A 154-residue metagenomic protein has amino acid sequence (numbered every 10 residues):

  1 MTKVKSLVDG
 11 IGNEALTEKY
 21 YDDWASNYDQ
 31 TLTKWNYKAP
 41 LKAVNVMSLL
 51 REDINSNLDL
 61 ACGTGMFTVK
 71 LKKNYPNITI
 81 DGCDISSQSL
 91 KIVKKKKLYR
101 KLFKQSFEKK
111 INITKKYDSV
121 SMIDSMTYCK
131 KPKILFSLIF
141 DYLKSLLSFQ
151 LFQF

Functional and structural regions predicted by a protein language model:
M1-S26: N-terminal, positively charged/glycine-rich alpha-helical extensions of SAM-dependent methyltransferases
D22-Y37: Class I SAM-dependent methyltransferase Rossmann-like catalytic core, especially the SAM/SAH-binding loop
N36-I54: Conserved alpha-helix/loop element of class I SAM-dependent methyltransferases that forms part of the SAM/SAH-binding
L58-I111: Class I SAM-dependent methyltransferase SAM/SAH-binding core
K110-V120: A short acidic, Gly/Pro-enriched loop at the edge of an enzyme's catalytic core that lines a small-molecule cofactor
D118-K133: A short SAM/SAH-binding and catalytic strip from SAM-dependent methyltransferases
K133-S148: A short glycine-rich, Lys/Arg-flanked "PGG" loop and its adjoining helix->strand segment in the class I
S148-F154: Conserved class I S-adenosyl-L-methionine
